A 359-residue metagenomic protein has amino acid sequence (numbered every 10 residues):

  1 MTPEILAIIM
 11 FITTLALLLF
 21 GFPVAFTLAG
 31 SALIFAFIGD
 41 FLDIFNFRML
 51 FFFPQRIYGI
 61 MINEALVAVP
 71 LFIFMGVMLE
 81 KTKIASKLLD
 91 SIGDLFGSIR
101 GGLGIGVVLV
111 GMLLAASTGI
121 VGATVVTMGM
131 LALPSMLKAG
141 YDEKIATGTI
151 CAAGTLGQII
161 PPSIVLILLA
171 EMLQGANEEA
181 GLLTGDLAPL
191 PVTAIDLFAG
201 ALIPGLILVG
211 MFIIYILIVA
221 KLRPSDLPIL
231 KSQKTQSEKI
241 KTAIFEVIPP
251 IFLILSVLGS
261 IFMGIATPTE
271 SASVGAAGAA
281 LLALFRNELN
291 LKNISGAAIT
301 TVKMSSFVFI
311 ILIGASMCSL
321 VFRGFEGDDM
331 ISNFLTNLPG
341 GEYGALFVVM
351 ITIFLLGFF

Functional and structural regions predicted by a protein language model:
M1-F359: Alpha-helical transmembrane segments of multi-pass membrane transport proteins
